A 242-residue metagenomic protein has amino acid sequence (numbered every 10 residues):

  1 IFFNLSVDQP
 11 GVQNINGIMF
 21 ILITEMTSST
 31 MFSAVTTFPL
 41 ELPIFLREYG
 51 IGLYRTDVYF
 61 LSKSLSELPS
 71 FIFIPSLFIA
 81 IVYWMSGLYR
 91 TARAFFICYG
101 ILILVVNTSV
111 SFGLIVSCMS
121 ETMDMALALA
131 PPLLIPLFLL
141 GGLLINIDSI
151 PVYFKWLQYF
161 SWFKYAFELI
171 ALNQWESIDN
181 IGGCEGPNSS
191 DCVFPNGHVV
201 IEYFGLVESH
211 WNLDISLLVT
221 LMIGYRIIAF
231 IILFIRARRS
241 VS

Functional and structural regions predicted by a protein language model:
I1-V241: Membrane-spanning alpha-helical segments of multipass transporters and channels
